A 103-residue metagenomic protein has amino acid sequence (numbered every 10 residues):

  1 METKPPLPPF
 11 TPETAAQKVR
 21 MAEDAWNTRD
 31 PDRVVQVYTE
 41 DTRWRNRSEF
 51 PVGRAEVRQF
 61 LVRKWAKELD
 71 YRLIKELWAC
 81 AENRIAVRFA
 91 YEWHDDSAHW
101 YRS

Functional and structural regions predicted by a protein language model:
M1-S103: C-terminal and inter-domain tail/linker signature
